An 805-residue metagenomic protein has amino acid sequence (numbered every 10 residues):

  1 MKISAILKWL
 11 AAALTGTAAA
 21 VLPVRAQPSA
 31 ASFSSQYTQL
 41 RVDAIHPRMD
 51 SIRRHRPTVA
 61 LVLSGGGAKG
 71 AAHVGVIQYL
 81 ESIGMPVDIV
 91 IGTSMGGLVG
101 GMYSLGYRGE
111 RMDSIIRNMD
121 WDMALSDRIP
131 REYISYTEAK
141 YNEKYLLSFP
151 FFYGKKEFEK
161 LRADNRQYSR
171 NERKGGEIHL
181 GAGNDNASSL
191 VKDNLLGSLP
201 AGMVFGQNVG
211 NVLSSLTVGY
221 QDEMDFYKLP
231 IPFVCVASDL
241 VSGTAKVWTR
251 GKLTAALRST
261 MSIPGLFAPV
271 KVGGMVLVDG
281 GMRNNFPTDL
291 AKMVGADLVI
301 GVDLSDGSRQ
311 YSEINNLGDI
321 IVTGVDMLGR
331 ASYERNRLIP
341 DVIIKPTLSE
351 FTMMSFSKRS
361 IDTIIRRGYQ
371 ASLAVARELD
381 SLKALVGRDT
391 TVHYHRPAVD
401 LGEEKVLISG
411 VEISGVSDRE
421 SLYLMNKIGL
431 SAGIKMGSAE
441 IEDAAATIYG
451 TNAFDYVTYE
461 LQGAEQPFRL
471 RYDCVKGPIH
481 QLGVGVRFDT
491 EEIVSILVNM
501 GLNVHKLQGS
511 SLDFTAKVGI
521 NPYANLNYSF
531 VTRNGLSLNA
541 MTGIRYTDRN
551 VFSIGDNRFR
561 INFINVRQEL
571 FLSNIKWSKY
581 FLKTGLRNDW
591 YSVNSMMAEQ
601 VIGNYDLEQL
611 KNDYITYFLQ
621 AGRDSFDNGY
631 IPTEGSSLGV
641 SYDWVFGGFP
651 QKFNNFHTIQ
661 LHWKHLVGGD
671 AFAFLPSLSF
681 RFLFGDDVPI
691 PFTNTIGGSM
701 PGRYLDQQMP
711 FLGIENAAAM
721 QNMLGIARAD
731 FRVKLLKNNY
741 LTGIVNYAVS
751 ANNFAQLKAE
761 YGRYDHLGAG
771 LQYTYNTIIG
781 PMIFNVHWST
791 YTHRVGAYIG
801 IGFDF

Functional and structural regions predicted by a protein language model:
M1-S35, F682: Bacterial Sec-dependent N-terminal signal peptides
R25-T93, G101-A446, G450-Q462, F468 (+1 more regions): Patatin-like phospholipase
R309, D380-P397, K517, G635-L638 (+1 more regions): Acidic/histidine-enriched alpha-helical segments
A439, A444, T458-F618, R623-F626 (+4 more regions): Gram-negative/organellar outer-membrane beta-barrel architecture
Q481-V486, Y617-L735: C-terminal outer-membrane beta-barrel translocator/porin domains of Gram-negative envelope proteins and their
H505-S511, R533-N539, I575-K579, D627-S636 (+4 more regions): Short loop/turn motifs that connect adjacent beta-strands in outer-membrane beta-barrel proteins
V601, N612, D686-P781: Outer membrane beta-barrel transmembrane domains
